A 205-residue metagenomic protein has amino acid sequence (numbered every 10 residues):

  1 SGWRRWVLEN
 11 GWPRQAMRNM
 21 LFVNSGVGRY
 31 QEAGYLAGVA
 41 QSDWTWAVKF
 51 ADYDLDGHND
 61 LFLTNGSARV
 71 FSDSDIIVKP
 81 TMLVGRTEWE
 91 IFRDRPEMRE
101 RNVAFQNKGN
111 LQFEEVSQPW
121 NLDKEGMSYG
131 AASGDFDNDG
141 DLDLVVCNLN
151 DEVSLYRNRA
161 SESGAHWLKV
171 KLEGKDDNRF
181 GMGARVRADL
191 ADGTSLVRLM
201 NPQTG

Functional and structural regions predicted by a protein language model:
S1, D56-T64, N138-C147: Acidic/hydrophobic-patterned starts of short beta strands in beta-sheet-rich repeat architectures
S1-P13, S67-E97: Short, conserved, GDST-rich strand-edge loop motifs in beta-rich repeat architectures
R5-P13, Q31-S42, W89, P96 (+3 more regions): Short loop/turn motifs that recur once per blade in beta-propeller domains
M17-S25, R101-N107: Beta-propeller blade signature
S25-R29, D52-N59, G109-Q112, N138-G140: Secondary-structure transition into beta-strands, especially the periplasmic turns and strand N-termini that construct
A40, G66-V70, D151: Structural signature of outer-membrane beta-barrel domains
W46-L55, Y129-D137: Beta-propeller blade termini
E97-V103, N107-K108, Q112-S128, F136-G205: Gly/Ser/Thr/Pro-enriched helix-cap/hinge segments flanking short amphipathic alpha-helices
